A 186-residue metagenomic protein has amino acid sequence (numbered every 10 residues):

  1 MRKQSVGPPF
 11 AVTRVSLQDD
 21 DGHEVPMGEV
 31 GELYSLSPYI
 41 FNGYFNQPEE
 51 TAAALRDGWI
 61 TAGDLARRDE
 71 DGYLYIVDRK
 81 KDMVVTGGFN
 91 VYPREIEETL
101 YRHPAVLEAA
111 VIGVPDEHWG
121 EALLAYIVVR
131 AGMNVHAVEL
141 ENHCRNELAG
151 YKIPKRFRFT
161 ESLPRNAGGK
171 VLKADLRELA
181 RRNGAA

Functional and structural regions predicted by a protein language model:
M1-V6: Short, P/G- and charge-enriched loop/turn segments at secondary-structure junctions
P8-V12, H23-A53, V91: Conserved ATP/PPi-binding loop(s) of AMP-dependent carboxylate-activating enzymes
A11-T13, G31, E121-L123, K155 (+1 more regions): Change "...and in nucleic-acid phosphodiester-cleaving endonucleases..." to "...and in nucleic-acid processing enzymes
R14, D19-H23, V30, D57 (+3 more regions): Residue-level recognition of short loop/turn positions
S37, N42-G43, E50-A53, L65-K152 (+3 more regions): AMP-binding/adenylate-forming catalytic core of the ANL superfamily
F157-T160: General small-molecule cofactor/ligand-binding pocket signal
E178-A186: Acidic/polar alpha-helix N-cap and adjacent early helical turns within long charge-rich amphipathic helices/linkers
